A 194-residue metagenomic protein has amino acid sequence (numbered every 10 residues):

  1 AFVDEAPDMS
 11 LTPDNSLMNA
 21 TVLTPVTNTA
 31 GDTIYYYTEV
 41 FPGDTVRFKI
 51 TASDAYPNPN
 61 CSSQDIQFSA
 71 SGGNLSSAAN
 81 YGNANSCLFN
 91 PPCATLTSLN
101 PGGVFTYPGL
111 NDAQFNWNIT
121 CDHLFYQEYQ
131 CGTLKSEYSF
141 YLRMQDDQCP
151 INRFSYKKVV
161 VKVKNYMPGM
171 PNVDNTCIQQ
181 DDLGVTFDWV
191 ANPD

Functional and structural regions predicted by a protein language model:
A1, G132-D147: A short beta-strand micro-motif common to beta-rich folds, especially ectodomain repeats
A1-P7, P13-D14, Q148-Y166: C-terminal edge beta-strand
P7-D32, Y166-D174: Proline-enriched interdomain boundary motifs that mark the N-terminal boundary and often initiate the first structured
S16-I66, D182-D194: Extracellular ectodomain surface segments
L17-T33, S69-C131: Low-complexity "stalk/linker" and mucin-like segments enriched in Ser/Thr/Pro/Ala/Gly
G43-T45, D112, K135-S139: Extracellular Ig-like/FN3 beta-sandwich strand-entry sites
Y56-P57, R143-N152: Short, solvent-exposed loop/turn segments at the edges of extracellular beta-sandwich modules
V160-D194: Pro/Thr/Ser/Gly-rich low-complexity, intrinsically disordered linker/stalk tracts
